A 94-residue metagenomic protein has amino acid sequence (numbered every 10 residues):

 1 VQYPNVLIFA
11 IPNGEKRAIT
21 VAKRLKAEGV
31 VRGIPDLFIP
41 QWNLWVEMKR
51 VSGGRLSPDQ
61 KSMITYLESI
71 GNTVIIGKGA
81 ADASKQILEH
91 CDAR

Functional and structural regions predicted by a protein language model:
V1-R94: Catalytic phosphate/metal-binding cores of nucleic-acid and nucleotide-processing enzymes, i.e., regions that mediate
